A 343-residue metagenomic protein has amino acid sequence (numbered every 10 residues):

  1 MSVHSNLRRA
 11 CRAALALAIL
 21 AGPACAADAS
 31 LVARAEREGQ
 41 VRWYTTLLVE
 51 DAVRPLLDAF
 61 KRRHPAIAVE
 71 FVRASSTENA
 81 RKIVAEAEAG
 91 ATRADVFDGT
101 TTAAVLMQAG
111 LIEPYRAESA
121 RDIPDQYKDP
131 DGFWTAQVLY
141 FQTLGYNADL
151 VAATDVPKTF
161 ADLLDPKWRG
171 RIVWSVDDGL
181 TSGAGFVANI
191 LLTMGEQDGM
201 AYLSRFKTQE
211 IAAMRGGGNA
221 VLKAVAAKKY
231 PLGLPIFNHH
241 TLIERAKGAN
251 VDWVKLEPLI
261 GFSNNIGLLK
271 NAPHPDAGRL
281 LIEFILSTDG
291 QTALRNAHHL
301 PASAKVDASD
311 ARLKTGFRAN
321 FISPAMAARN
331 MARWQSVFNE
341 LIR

Functional and structural regions predicted by a protein language model:
A10-P23: Bacterial N-terminal signal peptides
A26-R42, R62, D165-K167: Immediate post-signal peptide segment of exported/extracytoplasmic ligand-binding proteins
Y44-D58, V69-A87, A91-K229: Extracytoplasmic ligand-binding site segments that recognize negatively charged/polar headgroups
A103-M107, Y230-N250: A ligand-binding cleft/hinge motif common to bilobed small-molecule-binding domains
D125, L139-Q142, Y202-K207, A212-R215 (+2 more regions): Periplasmic-binding protein-like
T143-L150, V187-L191, S263-H274, A293-L294: A bilobed periplasmic-binding-protein/Venus flytrap-type ligand-binding module shared by bacterial periplasmic
G170-G179, I285-D307: Periplasmic-binding protein-like
D310-R343: Extracellular/periplasmic bilobal clamshell ligand-binding domains
